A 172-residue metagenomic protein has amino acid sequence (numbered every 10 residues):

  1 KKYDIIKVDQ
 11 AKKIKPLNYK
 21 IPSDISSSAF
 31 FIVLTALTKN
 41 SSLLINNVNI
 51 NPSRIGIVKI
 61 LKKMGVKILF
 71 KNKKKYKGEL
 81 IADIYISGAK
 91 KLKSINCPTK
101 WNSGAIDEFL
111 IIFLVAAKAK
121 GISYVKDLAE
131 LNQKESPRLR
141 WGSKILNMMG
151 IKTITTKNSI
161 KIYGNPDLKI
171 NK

Functional and structural regions predicted by a protein language model:
K1-K172: Short, structured segments at the rim of ligand-binding sites
